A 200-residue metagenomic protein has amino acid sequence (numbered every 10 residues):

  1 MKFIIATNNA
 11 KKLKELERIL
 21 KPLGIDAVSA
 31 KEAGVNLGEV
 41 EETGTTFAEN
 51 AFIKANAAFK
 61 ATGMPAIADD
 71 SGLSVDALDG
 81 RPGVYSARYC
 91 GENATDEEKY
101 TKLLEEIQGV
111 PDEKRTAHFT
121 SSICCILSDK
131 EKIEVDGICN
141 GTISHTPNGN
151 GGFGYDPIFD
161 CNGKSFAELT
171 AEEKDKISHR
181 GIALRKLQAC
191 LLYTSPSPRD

Functional and structural regions predicted by a protein language model:
K2-I4, A10-A30, G34-L192: Anionic-ligand binding patches
N8-N9, D200: Alpha-helical hinge/cap motifs
Y193-D200: Conserved small/polar residues in nucleotide/adenosyl-binding loops
